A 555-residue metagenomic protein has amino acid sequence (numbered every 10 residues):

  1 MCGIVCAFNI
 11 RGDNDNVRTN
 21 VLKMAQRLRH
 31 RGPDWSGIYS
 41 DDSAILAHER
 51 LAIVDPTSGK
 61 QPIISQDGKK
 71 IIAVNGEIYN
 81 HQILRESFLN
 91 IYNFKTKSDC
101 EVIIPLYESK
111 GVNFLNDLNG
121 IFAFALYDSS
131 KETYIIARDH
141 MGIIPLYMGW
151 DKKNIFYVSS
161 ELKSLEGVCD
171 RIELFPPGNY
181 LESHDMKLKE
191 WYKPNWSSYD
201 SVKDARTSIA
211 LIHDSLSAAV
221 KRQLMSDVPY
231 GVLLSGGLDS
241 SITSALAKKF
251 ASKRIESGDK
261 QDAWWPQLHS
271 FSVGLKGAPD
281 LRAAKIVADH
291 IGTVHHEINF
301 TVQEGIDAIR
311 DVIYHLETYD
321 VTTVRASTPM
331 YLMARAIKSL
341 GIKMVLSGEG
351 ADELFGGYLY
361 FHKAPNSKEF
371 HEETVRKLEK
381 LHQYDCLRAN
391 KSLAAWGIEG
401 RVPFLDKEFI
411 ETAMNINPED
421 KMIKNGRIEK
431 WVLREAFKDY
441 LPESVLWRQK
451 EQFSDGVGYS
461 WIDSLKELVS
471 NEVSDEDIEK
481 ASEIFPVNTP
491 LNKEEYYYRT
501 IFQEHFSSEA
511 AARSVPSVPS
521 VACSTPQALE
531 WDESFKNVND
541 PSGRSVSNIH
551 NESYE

Functional and structural regions predicted by a protein language model:
M1-I4, F8, S339-L346, P365 (+1 more regions): Adenosyl-5′-phosphate
M1-Y319: Cysteine-centered catalytic environments shared across enzyme families
D99-C100, N119-I121, L281, A326-Y331 (+4 more regions): Conserved glycosyltransferase catalytic-site signature
D204-S208, I212, V321, R325 (+4 more regions): Conserved acidic
G236-G237, S347-G350, V457: Glycine-rich beta-strand-to-loop/alpha-helix junction loops that act as flexible
V273-A334, Y360-E369, K391-S392, N415-I423 (+1 more regions): ATP-dependent adenylate-handling ligase core
I342-D352, Y358: Short acidic/histidine-rich active-site segments
